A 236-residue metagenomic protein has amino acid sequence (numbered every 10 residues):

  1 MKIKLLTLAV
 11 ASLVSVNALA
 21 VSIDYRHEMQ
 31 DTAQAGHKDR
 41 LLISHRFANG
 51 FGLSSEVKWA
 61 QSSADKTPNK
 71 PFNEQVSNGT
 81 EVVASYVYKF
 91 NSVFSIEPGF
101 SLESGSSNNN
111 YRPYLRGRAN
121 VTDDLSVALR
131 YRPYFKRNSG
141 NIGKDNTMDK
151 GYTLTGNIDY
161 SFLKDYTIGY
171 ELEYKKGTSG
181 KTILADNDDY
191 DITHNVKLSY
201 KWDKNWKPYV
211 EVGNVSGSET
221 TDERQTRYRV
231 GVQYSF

Functional and structural regions predicted by a protein language model:
M1-S22: Cleavable N-terminal export/targeting peptides
L19-N69, S77-G79: Short glycine/proline- and aromatic-enriched beta-strand/turn motifs that initiate or cap beta-hairpins
V21-I23, N49-S55, K89-P98, D123-L129 (+3 more regions): Repeated loop/turn-to-beta-strand initiation elements of outer-membrane beta-barrel proteins
H27-A33, V57-S63, F100-S106, Y131-R137 (+4 more regions): Transmembrane beta-strands of outer-membrane beta-barrel pores
A35-D39, I43, V76-V82, N109-P113 (+3 more regions): Residues that define the transmembrane beta-barrel architecture of outer-membrane proteins
H45, Y86-Y88, L102, G117-A119 (+6 more regions): Residue-level signature of outer-membrane beta-barrel architecture
T167-E211: Outer membrane beta-barrel transmembrane domains
V196-W202, E223-F236: Outer-membrane beta-barrel "beta-signal"
